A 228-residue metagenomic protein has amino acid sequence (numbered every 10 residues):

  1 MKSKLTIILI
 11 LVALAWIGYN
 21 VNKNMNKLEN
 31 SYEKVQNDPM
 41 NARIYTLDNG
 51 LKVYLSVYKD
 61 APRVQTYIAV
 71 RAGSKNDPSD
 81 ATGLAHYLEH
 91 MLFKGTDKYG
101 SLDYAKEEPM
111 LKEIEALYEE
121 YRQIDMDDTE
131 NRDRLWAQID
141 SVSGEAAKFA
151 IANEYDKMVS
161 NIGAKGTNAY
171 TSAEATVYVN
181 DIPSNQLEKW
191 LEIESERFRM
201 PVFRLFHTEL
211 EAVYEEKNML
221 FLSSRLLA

Functional and structural regions predicted by a protein language model:
K4-I8, V12, W16-A150, V177-S184 (+1 more regions): His/Glu-rich zincin catalytic helix
T46, V57-K59, I162-S172: Catalytic zinc-binding patch centered on the HExxH motif and its immediate surroundings that defines zinc-dependent
D60, A81, Y170-A173, F206 (+1 more regions): Short, glycine-/polar-rich solvent-exposed loops and beta-turns at beta-strand/coil boundaries
A85, A152, L191, H207-L210 (+1 more regions): Hydrophobic face of alpha-helices
Y104-P109, V202-N218: Acidic/histidine-enriched alpha-helical segments
S143, A147-G163: Alpha-helix-centered segments that form part of catalytic cores
Y214-A228: Short acidic/His-enriched helical or mixed secondary-structure segments at domain edges of catalytic enzymes and some
